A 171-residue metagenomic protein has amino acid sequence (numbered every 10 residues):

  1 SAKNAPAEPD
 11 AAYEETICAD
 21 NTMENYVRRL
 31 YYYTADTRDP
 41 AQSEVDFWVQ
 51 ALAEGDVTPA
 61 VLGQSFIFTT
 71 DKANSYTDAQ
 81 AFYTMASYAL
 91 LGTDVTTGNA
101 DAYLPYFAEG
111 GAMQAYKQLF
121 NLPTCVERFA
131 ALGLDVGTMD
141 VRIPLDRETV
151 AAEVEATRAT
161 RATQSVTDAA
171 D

Functional and structural regions predicted by a protein language model:
S1-D171: Composition-driven recognition of low-complexity segments enriched in small/aliphatic/hydroxylated residues
